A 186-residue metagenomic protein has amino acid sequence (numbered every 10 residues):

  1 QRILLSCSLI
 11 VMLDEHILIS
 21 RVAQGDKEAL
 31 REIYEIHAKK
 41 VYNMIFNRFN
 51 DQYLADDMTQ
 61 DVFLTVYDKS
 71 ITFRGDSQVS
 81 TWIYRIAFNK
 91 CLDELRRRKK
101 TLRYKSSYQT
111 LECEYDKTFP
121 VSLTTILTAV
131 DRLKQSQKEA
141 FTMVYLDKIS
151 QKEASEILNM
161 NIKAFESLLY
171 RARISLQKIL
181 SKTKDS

Functional and structural regions predicted by a protein language model:
Q1-K40, D131, E153-L158, I174 (+2 more regions): N-terminal module of bacterial RNA polymerase sigma factors
M12-E15, K100-T128, S150: Internal acidic/polar
A23-Q24, N50, D61-Q78, R98-K99: Sigma70-family region 2
I36-K39, N47-N50, T142-I149: Short helix-capping/turn signature of helix-turn-helix
N43, D57-L64, D68, S77-N89: Structural recognition of an alpha-helix C-terminal capping motif at a helix-to-coil junction
V62, I86, F141, A154-S155 (+1 more regions): Hydrophobic positions on the alpha-helical face of helix-turn-helix-like DNA-binding modules
I71-G75, R85-K105: Arg/Lys-rich amphipathic alpha helix in sigma70-family domain 2
L92, Q137, L146, K152 (+1 more regions): DNA-recognition helix of helix-turn-helix
